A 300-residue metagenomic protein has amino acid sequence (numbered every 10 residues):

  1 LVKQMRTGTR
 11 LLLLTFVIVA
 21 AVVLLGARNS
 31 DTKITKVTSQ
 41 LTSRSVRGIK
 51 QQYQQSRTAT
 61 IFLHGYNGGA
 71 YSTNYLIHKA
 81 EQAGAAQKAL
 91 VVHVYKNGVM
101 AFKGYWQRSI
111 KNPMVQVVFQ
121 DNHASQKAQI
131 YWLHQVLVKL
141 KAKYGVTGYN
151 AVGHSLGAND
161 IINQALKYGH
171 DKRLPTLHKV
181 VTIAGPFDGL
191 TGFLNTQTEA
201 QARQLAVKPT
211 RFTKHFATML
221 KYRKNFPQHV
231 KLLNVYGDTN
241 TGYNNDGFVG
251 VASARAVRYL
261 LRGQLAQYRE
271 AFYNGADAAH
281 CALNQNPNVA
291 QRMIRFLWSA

Functional and structural regions predicted by a protein language model:
L1-V2, K172: Alpha-helix capping and helix-coil boundary motifs
V2-F16: N-terminal Sec-pathway targeting helices
G8-T9, G26-V152, L156-A300: Lipid deacylating catalytic domains
L14-A20, S43: Low-complexity, intrinsically disordered short peptide segments enriched in small/polar/basic residues
I18-R28: Hydrophobic alpha-helical membrane-insertion segments, chiefly the h-region of N-terminal signal peptides
